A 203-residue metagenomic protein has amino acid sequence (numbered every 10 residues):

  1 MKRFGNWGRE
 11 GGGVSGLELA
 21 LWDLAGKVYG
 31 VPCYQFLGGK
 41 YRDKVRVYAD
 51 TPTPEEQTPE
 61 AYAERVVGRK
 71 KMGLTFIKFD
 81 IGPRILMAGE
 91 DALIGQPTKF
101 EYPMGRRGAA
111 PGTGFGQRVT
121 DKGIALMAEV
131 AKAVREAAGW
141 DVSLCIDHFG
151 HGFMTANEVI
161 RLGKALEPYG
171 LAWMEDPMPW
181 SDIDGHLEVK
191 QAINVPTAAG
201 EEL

Functional and structural regions predicted by a protein language model:
M1-C145, F149-F153, N157-I160, K164-P168 (+1 more regions): N-terminal capping/lid subdomain adjacent to the active-site entrance of alpha/beta enzymes
K78-D80, R118-I124, G170-S181, V195-L203: Catalytic beta/alpha-barrel core
D182-H186: Short, well-ordered alpha-helical microsegments
E188-N194: C-terminal structured domain segments across diverse proteins
